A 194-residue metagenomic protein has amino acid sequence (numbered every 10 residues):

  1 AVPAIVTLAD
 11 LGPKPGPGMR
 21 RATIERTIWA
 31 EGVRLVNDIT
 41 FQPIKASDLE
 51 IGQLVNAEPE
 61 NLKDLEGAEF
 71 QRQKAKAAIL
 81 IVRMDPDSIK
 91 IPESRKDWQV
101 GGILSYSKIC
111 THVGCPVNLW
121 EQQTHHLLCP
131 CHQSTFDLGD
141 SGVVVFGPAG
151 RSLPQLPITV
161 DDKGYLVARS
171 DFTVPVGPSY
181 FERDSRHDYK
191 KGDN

Functional and structural regions predicted by a protein language model:
A1-V2: N-terminal secretory signal peptides and thylakoid transit peptides that target proteins across membranes
V6-I109, V113-W120, T159-N194: N-terminal pre-ligand scaffold of iron-sulfur
S105, T124-H126, D137: Disulfide-bonded cysteine motifs in exported proteins
V117-E121, L138-S141: Short Cys/His-rich "knuckle" micro-motifs
T124-Q133, V143-L153: Short cysteine/histidine-rich metal-coordination sites, predominantly Zn2+-binding motifs
R151, P157-V160: Small/polar, repeat-rich beta-turn/loop motifs that tile beta-strand-dominated architectures
